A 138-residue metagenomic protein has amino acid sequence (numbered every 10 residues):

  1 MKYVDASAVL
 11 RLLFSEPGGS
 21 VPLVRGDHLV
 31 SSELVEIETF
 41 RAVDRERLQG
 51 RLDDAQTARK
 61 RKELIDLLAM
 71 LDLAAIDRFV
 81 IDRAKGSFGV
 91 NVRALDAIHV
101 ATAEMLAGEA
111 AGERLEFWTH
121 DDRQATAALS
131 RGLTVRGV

Functional and structural regions predicted by a protein language model:
M1, S32, M105-V138: Acidic, PIN/NYN-like endoribonuclease modules and their adjacent C-terminal/linker elements
M1-I37, E46-R59: Short, well-structured N-terminal submotif of metal-dependent ribonuclease cores
R11, D82, A125-L129: Alpha-helical elements of the RecA-like P-loop NTPase motor core of helicases
R25, L67, L73, F79-I81 (+3 more regions): Alpha-helical scaffold domains
G50-I76: Helix-adjacent hinge/juxtasegments
M70-R123: Active-site neighborhoods of divalent-metal-dependent phosphate/nucleic-acid chemistry enzymes
